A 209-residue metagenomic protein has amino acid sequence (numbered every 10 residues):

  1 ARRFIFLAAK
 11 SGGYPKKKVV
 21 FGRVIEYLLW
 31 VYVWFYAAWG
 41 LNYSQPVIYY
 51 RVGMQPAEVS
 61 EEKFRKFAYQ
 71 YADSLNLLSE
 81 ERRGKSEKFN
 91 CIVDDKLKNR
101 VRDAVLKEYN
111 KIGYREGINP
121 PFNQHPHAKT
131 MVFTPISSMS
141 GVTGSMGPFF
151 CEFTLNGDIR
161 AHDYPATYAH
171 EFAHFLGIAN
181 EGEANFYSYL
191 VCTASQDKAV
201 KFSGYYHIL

Functional and structural regions predicted by a protein language model:
R2-V31: Cytosolic-side transmembrane helix boundary signature
N42-K107, G117: Membrane-interface segments at or immediately adjacent to transmembrane helices that form the boundary between
M54-E61, C91-K98, T154-D158, E171-L176 (+1 more regions): Second-shell loop/turn segments in exported
N76, E80, G177, Y189-Q196: Sec-exported extracytoplasmic/periplasmic mature domains
E81-C151, A161: Auxiliary, metal-adjacent structural segments of Zn-dependent hydrolase domains
G147-Y168, I178-A179: Short pre-active-site segment immediately N-terminal to the catalytic Zn-binding motif
A166-I178, G182-N185, Y189-L190: Active-site recognition of the HExxH zinc-binding catalytic motif
K198-L209: Long, well-structured alpha-helical subdomains associated with metal-dependent extracellular/ecto-lumenal hydrolases
